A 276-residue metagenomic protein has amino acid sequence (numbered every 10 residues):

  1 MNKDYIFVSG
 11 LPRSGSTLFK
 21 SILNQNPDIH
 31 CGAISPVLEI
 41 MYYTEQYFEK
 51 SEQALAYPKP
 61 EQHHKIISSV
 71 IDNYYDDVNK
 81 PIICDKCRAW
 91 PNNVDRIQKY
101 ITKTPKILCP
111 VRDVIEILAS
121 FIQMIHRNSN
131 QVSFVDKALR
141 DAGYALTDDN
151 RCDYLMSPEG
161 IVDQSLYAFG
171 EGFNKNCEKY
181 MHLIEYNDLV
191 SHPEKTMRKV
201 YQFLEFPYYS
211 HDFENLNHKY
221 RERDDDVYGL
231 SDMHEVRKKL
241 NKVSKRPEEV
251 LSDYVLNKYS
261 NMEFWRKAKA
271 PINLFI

Functional and structural regions predicted by a protein language model:
M1-I6, Y154-P158, L166, F173-K175 (+2 more regions): PAPS-dependent sulfotransferases, especially Golgi type II membrane carbohydrate sulfotransferases
M1-V70, D77-V78, Y220-D226, L230-M233: PAPS-dependent sulfotransferase catalytic core
F7, L18, K106, E185 (+1 more regions): Amphipathic alpha-helical recognition patches that constitute DNA-binding helices
A33, K86, D253: Pocket-edge structural micro-motifs
I34-L38, P110-I115, D212-N217: A short, structured active-site edge motif that brings together acidic residues
P36-Y43, L189, W265-I276: C-terminal/domain-terminus segments
P58-K65, D136-G143, R237-K242: Short, basic, helix/turn surface patches
P81, D85-H211, D226-E235: PAPS-dependent sulfotransferase catalytic domain
